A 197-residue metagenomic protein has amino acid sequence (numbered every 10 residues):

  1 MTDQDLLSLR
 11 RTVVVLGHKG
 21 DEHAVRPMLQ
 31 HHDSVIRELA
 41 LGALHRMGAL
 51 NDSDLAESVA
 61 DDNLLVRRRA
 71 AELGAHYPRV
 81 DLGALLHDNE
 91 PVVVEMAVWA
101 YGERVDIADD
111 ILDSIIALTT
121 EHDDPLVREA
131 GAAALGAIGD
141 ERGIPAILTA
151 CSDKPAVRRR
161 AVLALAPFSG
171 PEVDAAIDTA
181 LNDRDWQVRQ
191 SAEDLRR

Functional and structural regions predicted by a protein language model:
T2-K19, P27-Q30, S34-A49, E57 (+9 more regions): Structural detector for internal amphipathic alpha-helices that build alpha-solenoid repeat scaffolds
H122: Conserved acidic carboxylate
L181-W186: TPR/TPR-like (Sel1-like) alpha-helical repeat modules
